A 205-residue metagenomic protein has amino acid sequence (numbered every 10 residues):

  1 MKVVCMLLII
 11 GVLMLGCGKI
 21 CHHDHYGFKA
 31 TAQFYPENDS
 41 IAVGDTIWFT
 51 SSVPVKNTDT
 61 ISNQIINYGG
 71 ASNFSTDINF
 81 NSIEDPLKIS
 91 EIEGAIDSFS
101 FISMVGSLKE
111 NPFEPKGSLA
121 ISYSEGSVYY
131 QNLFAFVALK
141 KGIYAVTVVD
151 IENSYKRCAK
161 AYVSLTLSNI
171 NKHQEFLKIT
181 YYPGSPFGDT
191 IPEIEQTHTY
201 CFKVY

Functional and structural regions predicted by a protein language model:
K2-I9: Sec-dependent signal peptide recognition, specifically the positively charged N-region followed immediately by
L13-G16: C-terminal motif of bacterial Sec signal peptides marking the signal peptidase cleavage site
G18-D77: Start-of-domain marker
Q33-E37, E114-A120, Y130-L133, S185-F187 (+1 more regions): Short structured motifs
D39-D45, V137-Y144: A short, structured loop/turn motif at beta-sheet edges
T50-P54, N79, T147-V149, K203: Residue-level recognition of well-ordered beta-strand positions that form the cores of beta-sheet-rich folds across
N57-G142: Structured domain cores in non-transmembrane regions
L133-F134, Y144-Y205: Glycine-rich, aromatic-bearing surface loops/beta-hairpins
